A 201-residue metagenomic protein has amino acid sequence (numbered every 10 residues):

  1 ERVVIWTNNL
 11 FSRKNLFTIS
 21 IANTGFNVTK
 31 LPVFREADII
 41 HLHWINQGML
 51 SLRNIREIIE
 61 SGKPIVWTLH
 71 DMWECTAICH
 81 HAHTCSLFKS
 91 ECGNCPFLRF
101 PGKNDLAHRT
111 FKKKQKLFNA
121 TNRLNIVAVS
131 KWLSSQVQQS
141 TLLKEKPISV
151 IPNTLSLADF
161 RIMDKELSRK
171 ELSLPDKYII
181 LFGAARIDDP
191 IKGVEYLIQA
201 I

Functional and structural regions predicted by a protein language model:
E1, N54, A77-A82, L87 (+3 more regions): Short aromatic-enriched loop/helix-cap "lid" or pocket-rim segments at secondary-structure transitions that line
E1-I39: A conserved catalytic-core segment of Leloir-type glycosyltransferases
T24, H81-D105, G183-V194: Short, flexible, glycine-rich and Lys/Arg-enriched loop motifs at helix boundaries that contact anionic partners
T29-M49, K63-H70: Short N-terminal targeting/anchoring amphipathic segment
F34, I59, F118-N119: A short, aliphatic-rich alpha-helical micro-motif
G48-S51, W73-T84, S135-Q136, A158-D159 (+1 more regions): Short catalytic/ligand-binding loop motif for oxyanion handling, primarily in non-cytosolic enzymes, centered on
E74, L87-K165, R169-P175, I179: Donor nucleotide-sugar binding/catalytic pocket of nucleotide-sugar-dependent glycosyltransferases
S173-K192, I198-I201: Conserved donor-binding/catalytic core segment of Leloir-type glycosyltransferases
